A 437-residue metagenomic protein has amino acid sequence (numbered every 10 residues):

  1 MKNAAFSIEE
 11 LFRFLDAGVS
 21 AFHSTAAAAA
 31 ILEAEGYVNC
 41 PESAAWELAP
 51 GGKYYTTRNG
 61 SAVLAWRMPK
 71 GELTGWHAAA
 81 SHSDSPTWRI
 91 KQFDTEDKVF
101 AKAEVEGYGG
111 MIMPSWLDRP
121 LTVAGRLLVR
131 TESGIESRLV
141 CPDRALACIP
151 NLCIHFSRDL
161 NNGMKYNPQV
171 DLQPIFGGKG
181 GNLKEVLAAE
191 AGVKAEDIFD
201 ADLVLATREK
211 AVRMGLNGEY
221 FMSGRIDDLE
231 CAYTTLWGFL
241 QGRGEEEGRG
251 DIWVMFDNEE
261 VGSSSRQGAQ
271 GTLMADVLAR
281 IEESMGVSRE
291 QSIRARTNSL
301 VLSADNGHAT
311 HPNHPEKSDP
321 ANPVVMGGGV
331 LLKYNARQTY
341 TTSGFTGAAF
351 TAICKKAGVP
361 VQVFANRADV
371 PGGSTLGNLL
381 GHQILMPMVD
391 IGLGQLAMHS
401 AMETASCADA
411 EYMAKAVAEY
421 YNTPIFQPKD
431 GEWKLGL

Functional and structural regions predicted by a protein language model:
M1-L437: N-terminal hydrophobic/helix-forming segments and targeting peptides
